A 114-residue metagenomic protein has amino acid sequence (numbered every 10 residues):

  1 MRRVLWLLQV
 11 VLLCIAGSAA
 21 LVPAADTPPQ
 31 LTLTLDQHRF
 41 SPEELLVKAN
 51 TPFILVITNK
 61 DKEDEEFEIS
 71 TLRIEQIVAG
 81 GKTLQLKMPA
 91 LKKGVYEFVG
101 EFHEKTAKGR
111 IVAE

Functional and structural regions predicted by a protein language model:
M1-V4: Positively charged n-region of N-terminal signal peptides that target proteins for export
L8-S18: Bacterial N-terminal signal peptides
A19, T27-P29, R39, A79-E114: Extracellular/periplasmic metallocenter environments
D26-N50: N-terminal edge beta-strand
E43-L45, R73-I77, K87: Beta-strand-rich interaction surfaces with strong enrichment in secreted/lumenal proteins
F53, E63-E65, A107-G109: Short beta-strand/loop motifs in extracellular/secreted proteins, especially within beta-sandwich accessory domains
I57-N59: Asparagine-centered strand-capping/turn motif at beta-strand->loop junctions
E65-T71: Change to "...patches in solvent-exposed regions of secreted, membrane-anchored, or virion-exposed structural
